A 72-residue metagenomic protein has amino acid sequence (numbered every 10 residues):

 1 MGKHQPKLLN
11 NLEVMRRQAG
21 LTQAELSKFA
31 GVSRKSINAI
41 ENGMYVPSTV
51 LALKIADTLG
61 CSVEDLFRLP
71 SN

Functional and structural regions predicted by a protein language model:
M1-G2, F67-N72: Short, charged recognition helix plus adjacent turn of helix-turn-helix-like nucleic-acid-binding domains
M1-Q18: A short, Lys/Arg-rich alpha-helix, primarily the initiator
N10, G20-L21, P47-V50: Residue-level signal for the short linker/turn that defines the boundary of a DNA-recognition helix
E13, A24, L53: Residues within the helices of the helix-turn-helix
M15, F29, I40, L69: Residues in the recognition helix of alpha-helical DNA-binding motifs
R16, S27, A56: The alpha-helix within a helix-turn-helix
G20-A39: Short alpha-helical DNA-recognition segment
V50-D65: DNA major-groove recognition helix of helix-turn-helix/homeodomain DNA-binding modules
